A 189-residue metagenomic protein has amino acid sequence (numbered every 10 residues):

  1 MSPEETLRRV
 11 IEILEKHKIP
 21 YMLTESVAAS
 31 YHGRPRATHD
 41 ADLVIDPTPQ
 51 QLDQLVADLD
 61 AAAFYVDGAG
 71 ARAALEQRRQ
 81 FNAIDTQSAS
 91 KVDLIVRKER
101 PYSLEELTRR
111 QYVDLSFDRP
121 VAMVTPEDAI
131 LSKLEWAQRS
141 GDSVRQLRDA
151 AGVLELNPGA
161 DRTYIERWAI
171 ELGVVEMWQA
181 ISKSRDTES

Functional and structural regions predicted by a protein language model:
M1-S189: Compositionally biased terminal segments of proteins
